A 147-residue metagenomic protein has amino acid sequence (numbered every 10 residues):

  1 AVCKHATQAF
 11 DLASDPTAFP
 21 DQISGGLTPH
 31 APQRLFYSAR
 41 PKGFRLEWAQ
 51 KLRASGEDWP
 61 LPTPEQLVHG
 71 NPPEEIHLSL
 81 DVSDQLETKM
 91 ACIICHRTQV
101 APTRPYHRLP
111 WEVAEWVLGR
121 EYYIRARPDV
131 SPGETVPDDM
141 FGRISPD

Functional and structural regions predicted by a protein language model:
A1-D147: Metal-dependent de-N-acetylase/amidase catalytic core
